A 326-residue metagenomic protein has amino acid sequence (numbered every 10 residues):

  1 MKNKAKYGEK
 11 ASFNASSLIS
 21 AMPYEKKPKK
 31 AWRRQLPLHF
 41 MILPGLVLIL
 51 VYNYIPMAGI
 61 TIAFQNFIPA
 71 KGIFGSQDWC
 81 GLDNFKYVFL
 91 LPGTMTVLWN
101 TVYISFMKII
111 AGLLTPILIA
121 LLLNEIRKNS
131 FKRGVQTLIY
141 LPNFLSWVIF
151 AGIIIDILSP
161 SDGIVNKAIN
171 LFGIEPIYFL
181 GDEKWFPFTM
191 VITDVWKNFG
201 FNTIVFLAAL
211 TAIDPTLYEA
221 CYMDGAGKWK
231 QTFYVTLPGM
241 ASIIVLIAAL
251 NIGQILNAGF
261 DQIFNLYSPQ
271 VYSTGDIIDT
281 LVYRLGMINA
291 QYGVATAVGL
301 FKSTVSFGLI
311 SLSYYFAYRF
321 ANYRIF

Functional and structural regions predicted by a protein language model:
M1-W32: Short, Lys/Arg-rich, polar N-terminal cytosolic tail immediately upstream of the first transmembrane signal-anchor
A31-F326: A structural signal for multi-pass alpha-helical bundles of membrane permease subunits that mediate small-molecule
